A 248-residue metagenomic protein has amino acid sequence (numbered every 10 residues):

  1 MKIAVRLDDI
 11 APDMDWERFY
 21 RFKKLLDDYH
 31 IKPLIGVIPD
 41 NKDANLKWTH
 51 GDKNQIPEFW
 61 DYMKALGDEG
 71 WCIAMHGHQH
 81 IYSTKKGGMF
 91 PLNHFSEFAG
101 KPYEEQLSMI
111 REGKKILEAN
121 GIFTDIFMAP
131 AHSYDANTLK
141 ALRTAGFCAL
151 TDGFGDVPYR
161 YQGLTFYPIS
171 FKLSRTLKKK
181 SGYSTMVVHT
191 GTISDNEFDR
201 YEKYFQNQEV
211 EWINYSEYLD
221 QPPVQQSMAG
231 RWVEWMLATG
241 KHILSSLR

Functional and structural regions predicted by a protein language model:
M1-I126, S133-T165, K172-S181, I193-R248: Catalytic alpha-helical scaffold of carbohydrate-active enzymes acting on polysaccharides/glycoconjugates
M128-A131, V188: Short His-Asn-centered micro-motif
S184: Cys/His-clustered metal-coordination modules, chiefly Zn-binding fingers
